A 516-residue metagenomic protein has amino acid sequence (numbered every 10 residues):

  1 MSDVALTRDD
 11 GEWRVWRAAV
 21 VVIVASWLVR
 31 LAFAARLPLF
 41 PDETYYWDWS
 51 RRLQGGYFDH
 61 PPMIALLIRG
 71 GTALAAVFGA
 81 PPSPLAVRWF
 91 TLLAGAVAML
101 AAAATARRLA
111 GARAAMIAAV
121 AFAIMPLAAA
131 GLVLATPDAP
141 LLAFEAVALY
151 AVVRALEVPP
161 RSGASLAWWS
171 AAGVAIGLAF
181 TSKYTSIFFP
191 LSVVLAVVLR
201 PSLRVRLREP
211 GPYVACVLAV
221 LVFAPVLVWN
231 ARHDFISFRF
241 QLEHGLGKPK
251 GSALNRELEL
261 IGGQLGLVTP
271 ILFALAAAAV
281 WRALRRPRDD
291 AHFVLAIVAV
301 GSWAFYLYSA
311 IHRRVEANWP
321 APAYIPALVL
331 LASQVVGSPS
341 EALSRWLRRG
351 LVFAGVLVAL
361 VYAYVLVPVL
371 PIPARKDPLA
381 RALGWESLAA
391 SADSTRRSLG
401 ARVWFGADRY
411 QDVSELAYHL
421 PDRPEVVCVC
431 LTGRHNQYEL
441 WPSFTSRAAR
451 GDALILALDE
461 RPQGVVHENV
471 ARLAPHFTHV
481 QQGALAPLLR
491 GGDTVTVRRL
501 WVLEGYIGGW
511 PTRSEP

Functional and structural regions predicted by a protein language model:
V4-R8, W16-R17, V21, A102-I124 (+2 more regions): Transmembrane-helix signature of polytopic, membrane-embedded enzymes that assemble or transfer cell-envelope glycans
T7-E12, R107-R113, A148-W169, A278 (+1 more regions): Membrane-interface transmembrane helices that cradle and orient dolichyl/undecaprenyl
V20, W89-A110, V147, A151: Transmembrane-helix motifs of polytopic, lipid-linked glycan transferases
I23, A118-P126, I176, F180 (+1 more regions): Short helix- or helix-capping micro-motifs that position conserved polar/aromatic residues at function-defining sites
M99-A101, A121, P140-P160, W168 (+2 more regions): Specific aromatic-rich, kink-prone transmembrane helix
L127-P140: Short acidic/glycine- and proline-prone juxtamembrane loop motifs at membrane-interface regions of multi-pass membrane
L178, P190-D289, V298, S302 (+1 more regions): Transmembrane-lumen/periplasm boundary regions of multi-pass, lipid-linked membrane glycan transferases
A317, L343-A401, R409-V427, L431-W441 (+1 more regions): Membrane-proximal, lumen/periplasm-facing interface regions of secretory-pathway glyco- and lipid-modifying enzymes
